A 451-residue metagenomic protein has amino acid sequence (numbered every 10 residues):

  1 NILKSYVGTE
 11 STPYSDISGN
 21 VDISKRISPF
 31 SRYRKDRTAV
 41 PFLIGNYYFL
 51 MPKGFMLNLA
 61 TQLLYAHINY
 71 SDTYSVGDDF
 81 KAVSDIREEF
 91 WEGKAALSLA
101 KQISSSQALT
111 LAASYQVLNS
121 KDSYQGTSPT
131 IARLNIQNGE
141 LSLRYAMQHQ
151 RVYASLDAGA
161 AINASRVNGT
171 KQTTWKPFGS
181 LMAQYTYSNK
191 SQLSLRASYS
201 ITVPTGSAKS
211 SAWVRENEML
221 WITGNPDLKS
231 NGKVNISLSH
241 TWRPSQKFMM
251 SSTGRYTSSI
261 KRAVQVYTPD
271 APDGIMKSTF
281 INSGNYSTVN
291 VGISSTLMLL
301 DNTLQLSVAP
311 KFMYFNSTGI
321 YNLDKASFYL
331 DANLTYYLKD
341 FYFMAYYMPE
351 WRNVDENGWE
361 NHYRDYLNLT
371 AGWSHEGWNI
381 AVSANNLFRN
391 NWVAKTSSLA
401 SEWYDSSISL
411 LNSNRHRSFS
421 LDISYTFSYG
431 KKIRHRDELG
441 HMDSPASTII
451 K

Functional and structural regions predicted by a protein language model:
N1-G8, R37-S75, V83-K451: Exposed, low-structure sequence patches enriched in small/polar residues
S11-Y14: Extracytoplasmic/periplasmic ligand-binding sensor domains of two-pass membrane signal-transduction receptors
D16-P29: Buried hydrophobic residues that stabilize the cores of well-folded domains
F30-R34: Short, recurring structural edge motifs at helix starts
